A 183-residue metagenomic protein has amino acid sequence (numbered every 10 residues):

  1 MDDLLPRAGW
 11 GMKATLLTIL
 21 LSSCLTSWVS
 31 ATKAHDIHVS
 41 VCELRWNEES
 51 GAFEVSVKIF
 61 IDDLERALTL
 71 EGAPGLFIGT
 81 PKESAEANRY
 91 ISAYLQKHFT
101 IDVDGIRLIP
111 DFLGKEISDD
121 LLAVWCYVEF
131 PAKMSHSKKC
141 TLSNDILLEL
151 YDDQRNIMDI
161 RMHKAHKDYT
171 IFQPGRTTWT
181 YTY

Functional and structural regions predicted by a protein language model:
M1-W10: N-terminal secretory signal peptides that target proteins for export/translocation
K13-S27: Bacterial N-terminal signal peptides
K33-Y183: N-terminal soluble domains immediately following signal/targeting peptides that reside in extracytoplasmic
